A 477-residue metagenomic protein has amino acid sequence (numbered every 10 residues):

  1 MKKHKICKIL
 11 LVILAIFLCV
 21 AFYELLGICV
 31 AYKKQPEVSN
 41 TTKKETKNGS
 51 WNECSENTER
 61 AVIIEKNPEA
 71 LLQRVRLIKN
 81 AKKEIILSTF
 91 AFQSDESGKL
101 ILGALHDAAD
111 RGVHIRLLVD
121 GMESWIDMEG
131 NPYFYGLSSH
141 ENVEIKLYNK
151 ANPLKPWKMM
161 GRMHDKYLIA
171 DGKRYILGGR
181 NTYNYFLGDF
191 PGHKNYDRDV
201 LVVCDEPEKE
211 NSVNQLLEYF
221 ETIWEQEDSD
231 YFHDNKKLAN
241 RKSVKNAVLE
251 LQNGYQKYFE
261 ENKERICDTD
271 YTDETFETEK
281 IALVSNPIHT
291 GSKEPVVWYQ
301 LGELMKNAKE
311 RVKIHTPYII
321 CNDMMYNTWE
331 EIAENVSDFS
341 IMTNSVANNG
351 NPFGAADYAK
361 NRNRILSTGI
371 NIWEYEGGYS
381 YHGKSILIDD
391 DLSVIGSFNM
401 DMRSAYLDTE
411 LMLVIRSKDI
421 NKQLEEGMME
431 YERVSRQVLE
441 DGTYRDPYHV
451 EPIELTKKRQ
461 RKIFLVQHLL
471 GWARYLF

Functional and structural regions predicted by a protein language model:
K2-V143, P153-H164, A170, R174-F477: Charged, low-complexity intrinsically disordered terminal segments
K146: Phosphate-binding P-loop/Walker A region and its immediate neighborhood
